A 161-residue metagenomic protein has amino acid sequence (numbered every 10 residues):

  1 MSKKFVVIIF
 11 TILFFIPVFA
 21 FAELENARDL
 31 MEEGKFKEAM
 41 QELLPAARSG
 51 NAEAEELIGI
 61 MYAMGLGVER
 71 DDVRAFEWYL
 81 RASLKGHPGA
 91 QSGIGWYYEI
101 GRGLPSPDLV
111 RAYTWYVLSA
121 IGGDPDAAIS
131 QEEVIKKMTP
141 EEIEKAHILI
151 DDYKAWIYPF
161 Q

Functional and structural regions predicted by a protein language model:
F15-P17: N-terminal signal peptide c-region/cleavage motif recognized by signal peptidases
L24-L30, A46, L57-M64, V68 (+2 more regions): Hydrophobic face of amphipathic alpha-helices that form TPR/SEL1-like repeat modules and related alpha-solenoid
R48-N51, M64-L66, D71, L84-P88 (+3 more regions): Short helix-capping/linker turns of helical repeat alpha-solenoids
D126-Q161: Terminal, low-structured helical/coil segments at or just beyond the last alpha-helical repeat
